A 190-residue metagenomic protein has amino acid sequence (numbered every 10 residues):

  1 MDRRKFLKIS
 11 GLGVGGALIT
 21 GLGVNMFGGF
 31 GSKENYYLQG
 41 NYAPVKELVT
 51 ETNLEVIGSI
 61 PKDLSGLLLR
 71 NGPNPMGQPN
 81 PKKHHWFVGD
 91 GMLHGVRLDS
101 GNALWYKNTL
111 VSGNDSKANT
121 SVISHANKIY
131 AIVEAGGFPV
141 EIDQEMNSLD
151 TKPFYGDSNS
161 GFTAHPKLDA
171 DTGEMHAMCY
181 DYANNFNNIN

Functional and structural regions predicted by a protein language model:
M1, L22-S59: C-terminal segment of N-terminal export signals and the immediately downstream linker at the start of the mature
M1-L7: Twin-arginine (Tat) signal peptide motif
L7-F27: N-terminal export signals
L48-L98, Y106, N114-K128: Beta-strand-rich domains and repeat architectures in extracellular enzymes and scaffolds, especially beta-propellers
G101-Y106, N147-T151: Beta-strand initiation motifs
V111-N190: Well-ordered mid-protein domain cores that form the structural environment of catalytic cofactors
